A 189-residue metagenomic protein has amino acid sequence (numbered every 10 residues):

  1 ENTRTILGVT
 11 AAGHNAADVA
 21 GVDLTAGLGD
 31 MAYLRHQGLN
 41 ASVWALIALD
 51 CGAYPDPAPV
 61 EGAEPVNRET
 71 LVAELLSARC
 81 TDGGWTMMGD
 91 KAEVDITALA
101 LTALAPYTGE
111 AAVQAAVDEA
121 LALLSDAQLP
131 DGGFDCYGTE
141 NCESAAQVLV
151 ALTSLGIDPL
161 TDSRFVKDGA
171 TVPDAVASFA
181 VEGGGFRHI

Functional and structural regions predicted by a protein language model:
E1-D18, L34-R68, T81-E119, P130-R164 (+3 more regions): An alpha-helical repeat/solenoid feature that recognizes helix-turn-helix modules
A16-V19, D23-R35, L75-L76: Eukaryotic RNA-binding helical-repeat scaffolds
A20, P173-V176: ...the same signal can extend to comparable exposed beta-sheet modules with similar sequence chemistry even outside
T25-A26, A45, E69-A73: Short, conserved phosphate-binding/catalytic loop or strand-edge motifs used in phosphoryl-/nucleotidyl-transfer
A26-L28, A78-G83, D126, P130: Flexible, solvent-exposed coil segments and beta strand-coil junctions, predominantly the extracellular/periplasmic
L28, L75-L76, A120, L124 (+1 more regions): Buried hydrophobic core positions in alpha-solenoid tandem helical repeats
